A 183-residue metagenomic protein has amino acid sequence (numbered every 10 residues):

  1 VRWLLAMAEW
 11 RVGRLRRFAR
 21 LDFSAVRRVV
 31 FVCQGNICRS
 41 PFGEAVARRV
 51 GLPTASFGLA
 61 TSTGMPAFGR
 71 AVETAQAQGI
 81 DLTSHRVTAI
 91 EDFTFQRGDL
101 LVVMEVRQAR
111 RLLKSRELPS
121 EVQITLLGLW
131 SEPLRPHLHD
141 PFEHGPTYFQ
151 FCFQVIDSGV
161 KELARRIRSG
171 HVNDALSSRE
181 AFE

Functional and structural regions predicted by a protein language model:
V1-F23, L112-E183: Phosphate-binding/catalytic loops
L5-R97, R166-D174: Conserved active-site segments centered on acidic
V103-M104: Short beta-strand scaffold positions
Q108-A109: Alpha-helix capping/helix-boundary segments
